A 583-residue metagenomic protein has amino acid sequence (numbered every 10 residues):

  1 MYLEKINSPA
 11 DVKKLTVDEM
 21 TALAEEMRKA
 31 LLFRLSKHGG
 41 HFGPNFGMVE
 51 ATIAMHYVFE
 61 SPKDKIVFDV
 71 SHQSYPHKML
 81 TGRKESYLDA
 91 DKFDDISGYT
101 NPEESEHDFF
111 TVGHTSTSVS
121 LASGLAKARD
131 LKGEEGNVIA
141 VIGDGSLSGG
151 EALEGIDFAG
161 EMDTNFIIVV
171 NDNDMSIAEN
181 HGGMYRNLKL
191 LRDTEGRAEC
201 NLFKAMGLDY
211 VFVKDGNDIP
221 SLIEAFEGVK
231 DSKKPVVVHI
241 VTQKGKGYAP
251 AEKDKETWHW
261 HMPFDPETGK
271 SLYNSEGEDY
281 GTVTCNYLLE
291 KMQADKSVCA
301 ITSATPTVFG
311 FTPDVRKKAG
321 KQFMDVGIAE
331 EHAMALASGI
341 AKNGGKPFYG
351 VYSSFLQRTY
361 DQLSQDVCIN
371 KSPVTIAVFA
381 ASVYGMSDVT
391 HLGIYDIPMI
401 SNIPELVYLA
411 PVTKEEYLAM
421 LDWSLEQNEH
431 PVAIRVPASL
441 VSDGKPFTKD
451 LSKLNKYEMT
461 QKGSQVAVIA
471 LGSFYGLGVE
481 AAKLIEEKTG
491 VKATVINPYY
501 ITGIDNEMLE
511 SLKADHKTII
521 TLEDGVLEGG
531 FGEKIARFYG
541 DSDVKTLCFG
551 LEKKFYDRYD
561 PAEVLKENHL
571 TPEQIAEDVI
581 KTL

Functional and structural regions predicted by a protein language model:
M1-M79, K204, D215-N217: N-terminal amphipathic, basic-rich helices that act as targeting or association modules
K29-S36, D95-T111, G133-I139, P313-V326 (+4 more regions): Glycine/charged-rich beta-loop-alpha catalytic/anionic-binding loops adjacent to active sites
G40-M48, V67-H72, N101-S120, I142-S146 (+7 more regions): Active-site nucleophile and cofactor-binding loops and adjacent substrate-binding regions of central metabolic enzymes
H41-M162, V298, S303, T312-P313: Cofactor-binding active-site loop characterized by glycine-rich and histidine/acidic residues
S86-I96, E161-M175, C368-A380: A glycine-rich helix N-cap at a beta->alpha junction
D108-F264, K270-G277, G281-T284, L406-H516: Glycine-rich ThDP/TPP pyrophosphate-binding loop and its adjacent helix/strand module within ThDP-dependent enzymes
K244, Y248-Q357, Q362-S372, N455 (+1 more regions): Non-catalytic terminal/interface segments that mediate subunit docking, oligomerization, and allosteric communication
S271-N274, G385-S387, V407, V526 (+1 more regions): Peripheral docking tails and interdomain loops at the edges of cofactor- or intermediate-handling domains
